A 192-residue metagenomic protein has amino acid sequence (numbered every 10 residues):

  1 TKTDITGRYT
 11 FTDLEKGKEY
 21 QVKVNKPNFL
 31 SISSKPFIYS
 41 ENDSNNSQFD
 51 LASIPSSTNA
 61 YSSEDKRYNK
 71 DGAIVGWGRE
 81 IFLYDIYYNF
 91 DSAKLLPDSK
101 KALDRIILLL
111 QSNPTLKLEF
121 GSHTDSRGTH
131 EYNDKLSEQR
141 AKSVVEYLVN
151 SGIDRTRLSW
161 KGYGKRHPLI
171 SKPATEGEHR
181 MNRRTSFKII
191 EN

Functional and structural regions predicted by a protein language model:
T1-R8: Short, acidic Ser/Thr/Gly-rich low-complexity loop/linker segments typical of extracellular and cell-surface proteins
I5, P27-K117, N192: Periplasmic peptidoglycan-binding/tethering modules of Gram-negative envelope proteins
G7, S99-A102, R140, R157: Single-residue recognition of alpha-helix capping/boundary positions
Y9-F11, F29, Y88, H123 (+1 more regions): Conserved hydrophobic/aromatic "anchor" residues that stabilize well-ordered secondary structure elements
K18-N28: A short, solvent-exposed beta-strand micro-motif common in secreted/extracellular proteins
K94, N113, E119-N192: Periplasmic OmpA-like peptidoglycan-binding domain that tethers envelope proteins to the cell wall
